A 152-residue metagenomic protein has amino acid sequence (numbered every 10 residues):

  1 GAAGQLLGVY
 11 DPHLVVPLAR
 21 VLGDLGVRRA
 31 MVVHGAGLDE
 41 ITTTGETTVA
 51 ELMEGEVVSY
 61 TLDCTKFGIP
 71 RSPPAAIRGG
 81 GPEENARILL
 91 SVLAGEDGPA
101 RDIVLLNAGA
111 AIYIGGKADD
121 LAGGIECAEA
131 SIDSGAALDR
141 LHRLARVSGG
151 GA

Functional and structural regions predicted by a protein language model:
G1-A152: Glycine-rich anion-binding loops and their surrounding alpha/beta cores
